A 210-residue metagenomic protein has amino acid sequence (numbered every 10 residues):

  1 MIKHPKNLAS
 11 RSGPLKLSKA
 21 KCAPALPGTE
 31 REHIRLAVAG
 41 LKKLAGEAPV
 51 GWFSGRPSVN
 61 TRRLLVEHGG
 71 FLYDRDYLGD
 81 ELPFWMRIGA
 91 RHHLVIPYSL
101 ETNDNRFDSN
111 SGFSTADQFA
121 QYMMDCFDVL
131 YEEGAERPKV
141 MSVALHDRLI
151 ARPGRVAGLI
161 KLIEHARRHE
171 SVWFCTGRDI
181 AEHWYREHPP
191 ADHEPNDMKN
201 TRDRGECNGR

Functional and structural regions predicted by a protein language model:
M1-R11, M124, I150: Active-site beta->alpha N-cap acidic-glycine motif
I2, I34-V38, R63, F127-Y131 (+1 more regions): Generic structural signal for well-ordered alpha-helices, preferentially at hydrophobic/aromatic core positions
K6, E67, R167-R168: Anion (oxyanion) recognition and catalysis
P14-A20, F53-R56, R75-Y77, Y98-L100 (+2 more regions): A cross-domain feature marking catalytic cores of carbohydrate-active enzymes and several ubiquitous metabolic/repair
P14-I34: Glycine-rich phosphate-binding "P-loop"
P27-R35, F113-M124, P153-V156, I160: Non-membrane alpha-helical structural segments and their capping/turn regions in soluble enzymes
A39-K43, E47-R137, A191-H193, G209-R210: Active-site-adjacent pocket scaffolds in enzyme catalytic domains
Y73, M124-R210: C-terminal domain-boundary segment and adjacent tail
